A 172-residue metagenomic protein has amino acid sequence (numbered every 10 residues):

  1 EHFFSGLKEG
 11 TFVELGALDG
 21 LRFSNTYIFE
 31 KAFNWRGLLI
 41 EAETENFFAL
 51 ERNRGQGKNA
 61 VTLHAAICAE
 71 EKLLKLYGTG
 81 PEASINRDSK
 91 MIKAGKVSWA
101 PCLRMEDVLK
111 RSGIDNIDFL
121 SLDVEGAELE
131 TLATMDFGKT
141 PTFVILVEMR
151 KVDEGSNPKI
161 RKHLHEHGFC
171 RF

Functional and structural regions predicted by a protein language model:
E1-F172: Phosphate/nucleotide-binding beta-alpha loop and adjacent structural elements of enzyme active sites
